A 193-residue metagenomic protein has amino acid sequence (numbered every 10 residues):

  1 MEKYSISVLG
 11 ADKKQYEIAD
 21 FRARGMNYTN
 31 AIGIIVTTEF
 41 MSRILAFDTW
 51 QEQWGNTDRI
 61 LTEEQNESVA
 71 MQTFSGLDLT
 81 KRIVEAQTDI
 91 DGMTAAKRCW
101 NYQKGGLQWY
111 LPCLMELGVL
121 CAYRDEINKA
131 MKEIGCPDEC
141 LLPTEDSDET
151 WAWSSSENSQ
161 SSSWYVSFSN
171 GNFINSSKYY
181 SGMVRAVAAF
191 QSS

Functional and structural regions predicted by a protein language model:
M1-G105, K178-S193: Short, compositionally biased
R43-A46, Y110-P112, A152-S154, R185: Structural recognition of the beta-strand scaffold that forms the well-ordered cores of secreted hydrolase catalytic
T88-Q108, L114-N175: An exposed tryptophan-centered "aromatic clamp" motif
